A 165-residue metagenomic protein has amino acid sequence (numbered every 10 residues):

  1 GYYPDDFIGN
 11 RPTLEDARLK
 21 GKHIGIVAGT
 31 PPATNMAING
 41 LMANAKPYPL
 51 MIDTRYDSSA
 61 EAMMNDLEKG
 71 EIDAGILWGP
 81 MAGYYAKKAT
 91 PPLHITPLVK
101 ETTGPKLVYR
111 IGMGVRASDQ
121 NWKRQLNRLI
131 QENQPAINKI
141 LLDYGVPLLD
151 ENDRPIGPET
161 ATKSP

Functional and structural regions predicted by a protein language model:
G1-P165: Proline/Glycine/Serine-rich low-complexity intrinsically disordered segments that serve as flexible stalks/linkers
